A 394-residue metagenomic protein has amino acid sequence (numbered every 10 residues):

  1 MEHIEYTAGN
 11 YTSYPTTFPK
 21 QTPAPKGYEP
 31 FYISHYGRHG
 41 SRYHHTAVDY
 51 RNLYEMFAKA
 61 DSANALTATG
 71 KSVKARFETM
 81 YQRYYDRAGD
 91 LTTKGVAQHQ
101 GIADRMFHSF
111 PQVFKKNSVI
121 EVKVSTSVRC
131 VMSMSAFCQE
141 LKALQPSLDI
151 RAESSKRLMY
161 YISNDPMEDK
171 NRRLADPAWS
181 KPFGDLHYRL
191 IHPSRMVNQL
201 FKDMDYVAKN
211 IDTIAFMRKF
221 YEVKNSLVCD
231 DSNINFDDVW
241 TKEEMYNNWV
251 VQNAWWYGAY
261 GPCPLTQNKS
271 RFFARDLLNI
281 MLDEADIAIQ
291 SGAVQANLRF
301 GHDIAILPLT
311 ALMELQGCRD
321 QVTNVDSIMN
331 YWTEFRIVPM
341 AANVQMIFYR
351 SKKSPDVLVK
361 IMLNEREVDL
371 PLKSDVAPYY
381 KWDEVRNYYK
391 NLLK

Functional and structural regions predicted by a protein language model:
M1-V119, S125-N297, G301-K394: Signature for phosphate-centric chemistry
